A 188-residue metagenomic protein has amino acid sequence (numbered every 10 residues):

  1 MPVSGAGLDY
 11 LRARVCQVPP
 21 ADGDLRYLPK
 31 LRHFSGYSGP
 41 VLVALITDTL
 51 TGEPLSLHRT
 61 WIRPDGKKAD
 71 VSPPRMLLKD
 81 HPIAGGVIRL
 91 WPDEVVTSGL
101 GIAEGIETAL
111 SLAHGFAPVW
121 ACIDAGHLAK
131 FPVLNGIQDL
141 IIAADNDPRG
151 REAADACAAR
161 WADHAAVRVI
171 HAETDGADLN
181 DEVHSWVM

Functional and structural regions predicted by a protein language model:
M1-L100, S111-P118, I141: Basic, glycine-enriched DNA-binding surface that flanks or lies within the catalytic cores of DNA
K67, E94-G101, I106-M188: TOPRIM fold recognition
